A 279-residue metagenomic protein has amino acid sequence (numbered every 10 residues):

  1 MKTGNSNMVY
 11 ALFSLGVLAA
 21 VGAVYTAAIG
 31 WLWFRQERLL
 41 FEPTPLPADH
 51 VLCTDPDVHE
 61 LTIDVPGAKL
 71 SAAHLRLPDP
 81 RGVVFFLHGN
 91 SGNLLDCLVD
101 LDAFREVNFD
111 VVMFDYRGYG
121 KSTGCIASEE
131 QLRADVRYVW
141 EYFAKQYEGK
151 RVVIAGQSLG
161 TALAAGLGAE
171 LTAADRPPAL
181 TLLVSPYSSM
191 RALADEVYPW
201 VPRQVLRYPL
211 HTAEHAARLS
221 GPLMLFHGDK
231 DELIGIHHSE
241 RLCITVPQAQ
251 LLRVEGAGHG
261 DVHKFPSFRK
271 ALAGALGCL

Functional and structural regions predicted by a protein language model:
V21-D64: An N-terminal hydrophobic leader/cap segment in hydrolases
G67-Y142, K150, G168: Membrane-embedded segments
E141-K145, G149-Y198, H215-R218: Primarily recognizes the serine-hydrolase "nucleophile elbow" in alpha/beta-hydrolase and SGNH/GDSL folds
V201-H215, S220-G221: Active-site nucleophile elbow and catalytic-triad environment of alpha/beta-hydrolase enzymes
R218-S220, L225-H227, D231: Short beta-strand/loop motif that positions the catalytic acidic residue of the alpha/beta-hydrolase fold
E232-H238: Conserved alpha/beta-hydrolase "acid-adjacent" motif
E240-G260: Catalytic histidine neighborhood in serine/cysteine hydrolases with alpha/beta-hydrolase-type architecture
A257-R269: Catalytic histidine-centered segment of alpha/beta-hydrolase-like enzymes
